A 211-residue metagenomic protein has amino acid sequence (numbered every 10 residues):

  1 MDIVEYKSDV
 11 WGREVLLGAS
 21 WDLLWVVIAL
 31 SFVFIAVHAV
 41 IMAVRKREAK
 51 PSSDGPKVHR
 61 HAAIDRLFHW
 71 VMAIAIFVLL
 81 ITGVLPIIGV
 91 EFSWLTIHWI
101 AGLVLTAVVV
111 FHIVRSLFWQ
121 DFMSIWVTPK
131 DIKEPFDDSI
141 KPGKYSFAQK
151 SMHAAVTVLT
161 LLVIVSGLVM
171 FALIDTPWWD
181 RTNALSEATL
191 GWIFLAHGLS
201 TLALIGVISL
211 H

Functional and structural regions predicted by a protein language model:
M1-L210: Membrane-embedded alpha-helical bundles that constitute the cytochrome b-like, heme-associated redox core of multi-pass
